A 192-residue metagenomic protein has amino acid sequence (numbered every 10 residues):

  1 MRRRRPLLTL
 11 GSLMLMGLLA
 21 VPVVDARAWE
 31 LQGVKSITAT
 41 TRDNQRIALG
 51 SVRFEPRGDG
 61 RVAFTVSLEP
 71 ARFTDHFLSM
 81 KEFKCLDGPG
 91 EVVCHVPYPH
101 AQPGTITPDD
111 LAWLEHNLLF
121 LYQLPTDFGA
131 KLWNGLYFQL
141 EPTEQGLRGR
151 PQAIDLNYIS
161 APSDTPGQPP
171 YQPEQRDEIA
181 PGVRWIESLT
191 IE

Functional and structural regions predicted by a protein language model:
M1-P6: N-terminal secretory signal peptides that target proteins for export/translocation
T9-V21: Bacterial N-terminal signal peptides
P22-A28: Sec/Tat signal peptide C-region and signal peptidase I cleavage site
A28-E30, E55-V62, K84-E91, Q139-R148 (+1 more regions): A short, structured loop/turn motif at beta-sheet edges
W29-G50, V62-L68, V92, T143-I154: Tryptophan-anchored aromatic micro-motifs
G60-G129: Predominantly extracellular/secreted and cell-surface proteins with exposed, flexible low-complexity segments
W113-G146, Q152: Acidic, glycine-rich flexible loop segments
N134-L136, E144-E192: Edge beta-strand at a domain terminus
